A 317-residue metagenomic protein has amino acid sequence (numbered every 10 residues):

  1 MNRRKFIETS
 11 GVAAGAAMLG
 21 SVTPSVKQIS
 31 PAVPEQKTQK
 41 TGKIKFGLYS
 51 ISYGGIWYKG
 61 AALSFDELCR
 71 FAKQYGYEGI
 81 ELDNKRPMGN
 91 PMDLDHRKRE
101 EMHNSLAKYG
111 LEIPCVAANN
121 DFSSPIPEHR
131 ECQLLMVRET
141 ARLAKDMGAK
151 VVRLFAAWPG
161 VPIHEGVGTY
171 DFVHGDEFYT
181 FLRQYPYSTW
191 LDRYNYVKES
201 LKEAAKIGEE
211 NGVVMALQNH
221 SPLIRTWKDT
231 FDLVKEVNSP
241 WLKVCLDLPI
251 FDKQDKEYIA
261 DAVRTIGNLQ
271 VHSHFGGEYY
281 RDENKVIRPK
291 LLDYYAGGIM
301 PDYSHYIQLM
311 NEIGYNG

Functional and structural regions predicted by a protein language model:
N2-V151, G160-I163, V167-G168, T180-R183 (+8 more regions): N-terminal pre-domain/capping segments
G79-I80, V116, Y185-Y187, D192-Y194 (+2 more regions): Acidic/histidine-rich catalytic cores of soluble enzymes
L154: Conserved Rossmann-fold NAD(P)-dependent oxidoreductase catalytic core, especially the SDR/UDP-sugar
I163-Y179, R281-R288: Short, flexible, mixed-charge acidic loops at enzyme active sites
I313: Ligand/cofactor-recognition surfaces for anionic moieties
G317: Substrate-binding cleft of secreted/luminal carbohydrate-active enzymes
